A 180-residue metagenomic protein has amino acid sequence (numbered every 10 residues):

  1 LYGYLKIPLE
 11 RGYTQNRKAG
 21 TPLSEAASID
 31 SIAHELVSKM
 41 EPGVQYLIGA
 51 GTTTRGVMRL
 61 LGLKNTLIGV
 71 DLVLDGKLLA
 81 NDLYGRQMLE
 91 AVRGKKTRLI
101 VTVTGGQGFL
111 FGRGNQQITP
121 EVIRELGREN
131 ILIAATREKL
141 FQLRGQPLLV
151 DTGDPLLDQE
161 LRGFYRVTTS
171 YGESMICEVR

Functional and structural regions predicted by a protein language model:
L1-E25, S31-E35, L61-T66, G94-L99 (+1 more regions): ATP/nucleoside-binding phosphotransfer catalytic cores, i.e., glycine-rich phosphate-binding loops
G20-G85: N-terminal active-site beta-alpha-beta segment that forms phosphate/nucleotide-binding and substrate-recognition loops
L47-A50, I100-T102, A134: Short, conserved beta-strand edge motifs with alternating hydrophobic and charged residues
V73, L79-Q107: A structural-propensity feature for long, helix-poor, extended segments
